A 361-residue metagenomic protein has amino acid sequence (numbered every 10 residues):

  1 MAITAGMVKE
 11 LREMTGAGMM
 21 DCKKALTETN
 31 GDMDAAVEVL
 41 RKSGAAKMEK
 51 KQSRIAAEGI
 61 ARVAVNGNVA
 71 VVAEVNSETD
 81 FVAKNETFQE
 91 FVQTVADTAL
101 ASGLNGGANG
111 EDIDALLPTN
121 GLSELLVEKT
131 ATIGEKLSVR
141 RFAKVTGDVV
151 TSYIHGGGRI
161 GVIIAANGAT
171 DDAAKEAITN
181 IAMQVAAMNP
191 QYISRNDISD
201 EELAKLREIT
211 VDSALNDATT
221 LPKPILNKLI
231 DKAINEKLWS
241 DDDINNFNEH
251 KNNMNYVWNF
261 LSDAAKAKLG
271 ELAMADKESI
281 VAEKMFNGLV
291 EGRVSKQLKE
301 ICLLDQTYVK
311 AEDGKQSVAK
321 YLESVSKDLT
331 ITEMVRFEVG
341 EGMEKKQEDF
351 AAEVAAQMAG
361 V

Functional and structural regions predicted by a protein language model:
A2-V361: N-terminal assembly/interaction segments in proteins that build large macromolecular machines
